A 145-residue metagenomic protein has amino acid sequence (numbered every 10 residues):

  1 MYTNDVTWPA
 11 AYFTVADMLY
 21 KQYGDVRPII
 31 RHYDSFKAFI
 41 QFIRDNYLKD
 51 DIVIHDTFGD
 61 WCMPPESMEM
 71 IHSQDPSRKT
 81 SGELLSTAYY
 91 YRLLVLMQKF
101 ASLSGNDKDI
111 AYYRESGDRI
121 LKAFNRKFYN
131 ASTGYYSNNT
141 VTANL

Functional and structural regions predicted by a protein language model:
M1-T3, A10, Q22-A88, A101-L145: Active-site acid/base region of carbohydrate-active enzymes
V15-M18, L93-L96, F100: Core register positions within helices of long alpha-helical scaffolds
